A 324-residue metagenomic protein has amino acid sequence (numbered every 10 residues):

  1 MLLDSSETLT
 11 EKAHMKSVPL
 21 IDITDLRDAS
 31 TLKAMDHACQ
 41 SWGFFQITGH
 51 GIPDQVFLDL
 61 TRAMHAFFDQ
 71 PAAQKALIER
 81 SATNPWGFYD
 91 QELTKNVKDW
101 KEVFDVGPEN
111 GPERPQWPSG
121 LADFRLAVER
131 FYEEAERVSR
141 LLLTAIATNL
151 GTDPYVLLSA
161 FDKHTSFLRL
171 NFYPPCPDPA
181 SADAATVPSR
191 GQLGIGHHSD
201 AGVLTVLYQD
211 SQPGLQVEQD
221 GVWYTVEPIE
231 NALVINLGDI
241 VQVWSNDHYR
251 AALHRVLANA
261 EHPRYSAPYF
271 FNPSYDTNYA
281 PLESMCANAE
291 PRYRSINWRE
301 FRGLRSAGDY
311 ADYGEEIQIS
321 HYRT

Functional and structural regions predicted by a protein language model:
M1-T324: Peripheral, non-catalytic segments flanking oxidoreductase cores
